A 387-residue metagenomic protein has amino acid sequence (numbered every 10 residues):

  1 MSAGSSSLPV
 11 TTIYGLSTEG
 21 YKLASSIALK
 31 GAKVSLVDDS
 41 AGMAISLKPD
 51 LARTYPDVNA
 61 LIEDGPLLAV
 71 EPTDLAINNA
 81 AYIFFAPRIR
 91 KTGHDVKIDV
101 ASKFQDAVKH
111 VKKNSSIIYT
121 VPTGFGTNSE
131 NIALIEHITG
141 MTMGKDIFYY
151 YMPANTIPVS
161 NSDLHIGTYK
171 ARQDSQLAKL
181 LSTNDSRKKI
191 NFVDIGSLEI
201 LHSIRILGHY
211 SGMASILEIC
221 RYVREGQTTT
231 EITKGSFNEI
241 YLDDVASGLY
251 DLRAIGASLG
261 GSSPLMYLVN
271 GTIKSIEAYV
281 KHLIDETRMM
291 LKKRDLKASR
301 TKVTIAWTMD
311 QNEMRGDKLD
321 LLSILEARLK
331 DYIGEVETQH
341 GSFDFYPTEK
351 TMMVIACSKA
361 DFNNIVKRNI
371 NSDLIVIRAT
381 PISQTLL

Functional and structural regions predicted by a protein language model:
P9-A28, L36-S40, I273-S323: Glycine-rich adenosine-cofactor-binding loop
G15-T18, D38-S40, A86-R88, T120-T123 (+5 more regions): Structural motif
Y21, P87, K103-Q105, K109 (+1 more regions): Rossmann-fold dinucleotide-binding core
K33-Y82, I89-V96, I135-T139, I324-E349: Conserved N-terminal Rossmann-fold NAD(P) cofactor-binding segment
A41-L47, F125-E130, N312-K318, D361-I365 (+1 more regions): Short, charged/polar "capping" segments at the starts of alpha-helices and the immediately preceding loops
L61-S116, F343-K367, S372-T380: Rossmann-like NAD(P)-binding element
I118-V121, Y149-Y151, N371-L387: Short beta-strand elements of ligand-binding domains
E199, H209-L296, T301: Interdomain hinge/lid region at the active-site interface of Rossmann-like NAD(P)-dependent oxidoreductases
